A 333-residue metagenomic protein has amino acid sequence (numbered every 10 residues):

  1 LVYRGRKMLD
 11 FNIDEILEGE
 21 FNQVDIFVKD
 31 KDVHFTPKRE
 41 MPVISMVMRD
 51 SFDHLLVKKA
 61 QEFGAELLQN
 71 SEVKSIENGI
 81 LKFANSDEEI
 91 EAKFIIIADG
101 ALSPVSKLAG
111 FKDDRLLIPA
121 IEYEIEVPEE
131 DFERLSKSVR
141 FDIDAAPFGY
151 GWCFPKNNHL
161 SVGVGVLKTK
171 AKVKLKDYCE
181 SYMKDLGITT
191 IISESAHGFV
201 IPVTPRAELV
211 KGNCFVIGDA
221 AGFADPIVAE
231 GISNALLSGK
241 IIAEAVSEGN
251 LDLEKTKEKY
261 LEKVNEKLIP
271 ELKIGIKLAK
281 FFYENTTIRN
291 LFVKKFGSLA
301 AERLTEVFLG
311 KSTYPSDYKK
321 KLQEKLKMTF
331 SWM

Functional and structural regions predicted by a protein language model:
L1-E18: Glycine-rich FAD cofactor-binding loop and adjacent beta-loop-alpha segment at the N-terminus of flavoprotein
E15, G19-E20, I26-L108, L117-I118 (+1 more regions): Conserved N-terminal helical subregion
M41, L160, A221-F223: A short, flexible beta-alpha/helix-coil linker loop
L67, L116-A120, G187-G198, K257: A short coil-to-beta-strand element that immediately follows conserved catalytic motifs
L102-L175: Conserved FAD-binding catalytic core of PHBH/FMO-like flavoproteins
K170-V246, N250: FAD/FMN-dependent oxidoreductases across multiple families
S247-M333: C-terminal helical "tail/cap" subdomain of flavin- and related membrane-associated enzymes
